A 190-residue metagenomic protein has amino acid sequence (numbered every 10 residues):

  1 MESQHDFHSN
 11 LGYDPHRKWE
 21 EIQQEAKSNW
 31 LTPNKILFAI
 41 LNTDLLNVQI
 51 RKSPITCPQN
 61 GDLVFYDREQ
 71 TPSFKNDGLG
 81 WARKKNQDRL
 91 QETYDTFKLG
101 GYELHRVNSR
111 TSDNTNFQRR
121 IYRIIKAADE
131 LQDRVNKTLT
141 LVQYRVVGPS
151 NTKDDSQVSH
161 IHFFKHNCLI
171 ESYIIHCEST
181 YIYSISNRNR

Functional and structural regions predicted by a protein language model:
M1-N116, A127-E178, S186: Early compact domain cores of eukaryotic multidomain regulators
R120-K126: Eukaryotic low-complexity regulatory/interaction regions
